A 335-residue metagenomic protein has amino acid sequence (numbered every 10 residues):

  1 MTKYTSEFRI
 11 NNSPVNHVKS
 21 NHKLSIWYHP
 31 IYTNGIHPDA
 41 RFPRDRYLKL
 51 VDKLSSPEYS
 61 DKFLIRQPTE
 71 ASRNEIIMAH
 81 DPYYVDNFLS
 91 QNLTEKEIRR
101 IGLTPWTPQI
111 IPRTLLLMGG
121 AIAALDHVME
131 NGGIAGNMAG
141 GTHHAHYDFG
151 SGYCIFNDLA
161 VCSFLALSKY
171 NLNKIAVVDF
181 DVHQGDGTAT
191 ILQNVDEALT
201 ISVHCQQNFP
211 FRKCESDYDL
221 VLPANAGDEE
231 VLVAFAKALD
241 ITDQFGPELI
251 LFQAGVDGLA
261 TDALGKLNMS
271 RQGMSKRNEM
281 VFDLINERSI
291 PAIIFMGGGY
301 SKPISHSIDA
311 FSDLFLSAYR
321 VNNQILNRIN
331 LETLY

Functional and structural regions predicted by a protein language model:
Y4, S13, S20-H22, E95-Y335: A general "terminal functional-core" signal
Y4-A71, E75: N-terminal low-complexity, Ser/Thr- and acidic-residue-enriched intrinsically disordered segments
P30-Y32, P82, G141-T142: Short, flexible active-site-adjacent loop segments at beta-strand->alpha-helix junctions, enriched in small/polar
Y32-T33, L93-E95: Glycine-rich phosphate-binding segment of PLP-dependent enzymes
L54, H80, F88-N92, L125-M129 (+1 more regions): Hydrophobic residues in alpha-helical segments
P57-D61, Y83, Q91, Y170: Short glycine-centered helix-capping/turn motifs at secondary-structure transition points
T69-L93: Charged, often glycine-rich, active-site loop that binds/positions anionic groups
